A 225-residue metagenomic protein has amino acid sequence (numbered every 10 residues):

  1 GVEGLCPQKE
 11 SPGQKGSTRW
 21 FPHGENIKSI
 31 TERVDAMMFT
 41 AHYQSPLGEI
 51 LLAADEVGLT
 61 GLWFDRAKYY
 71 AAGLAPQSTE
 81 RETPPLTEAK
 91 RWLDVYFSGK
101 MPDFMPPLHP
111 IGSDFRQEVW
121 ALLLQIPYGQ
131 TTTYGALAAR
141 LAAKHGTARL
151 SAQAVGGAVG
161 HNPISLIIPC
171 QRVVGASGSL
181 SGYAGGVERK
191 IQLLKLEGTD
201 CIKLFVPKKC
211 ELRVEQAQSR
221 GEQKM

Functional and structural regions predicted by a protein language model:
G1-K9, G13-G24, R33-V34, Q216: Short, low-complexity intrinsically disordered segments enriched in small and basic residues
P7, P22-E25, S29-E32, L62 (+3 more regions): Exposed, low-complexity/repetitive linear segments and helix-based recognition motifs, biased toward charged/polar
E10, G16, I27-S29, K209-C210 (+1 more regions): N-terminal cationic leader/targeting segments used for protein routing and processing
I27, M38, Q77-E80: Short glycine-aromatic motifs
I30-T60: DNA-contacting interfaces and partner/effector-binding or oligomerization modules in DNA-centric proteins
M38-P46, R91, K100-M225: Nucleic acid-binding interface residues in structured DNA/RNA-binding domains, emphasizing the DNA-engaging scaffolds
L51-L52, G61, T133, G182: A sequence-level detector of short linear motifs
A54-M105: Compact structured core domains
